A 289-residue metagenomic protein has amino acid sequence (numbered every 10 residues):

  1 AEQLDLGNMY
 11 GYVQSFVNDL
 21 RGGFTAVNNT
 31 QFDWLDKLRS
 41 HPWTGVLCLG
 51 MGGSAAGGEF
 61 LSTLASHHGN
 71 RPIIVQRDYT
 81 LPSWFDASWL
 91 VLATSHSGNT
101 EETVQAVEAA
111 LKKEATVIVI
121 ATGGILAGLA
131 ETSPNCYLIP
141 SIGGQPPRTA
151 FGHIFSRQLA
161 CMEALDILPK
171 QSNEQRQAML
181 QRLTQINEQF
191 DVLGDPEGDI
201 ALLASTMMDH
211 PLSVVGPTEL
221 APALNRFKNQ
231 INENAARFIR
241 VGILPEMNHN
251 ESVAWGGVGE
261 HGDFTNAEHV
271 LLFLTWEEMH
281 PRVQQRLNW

Functional and structural regions predicted by a protein language model:
A1-E2: Low-complexity, highly charged intrinsically disordered N-terminal segments that act as targeting/localization
L6-N8, Y12, D19, F24-L35 (+2 more regions): Active-site phosphate/pyrophosphate-binding segments
L35-I186, S205, L274-E277, Q284 (+1 more regions): Glycine-rich phosphate-binding loops that contact phosphosugars or nucleotide phosphates
G53, E219-L220, P245-E246, W276-M279: Short, glycine-/Ser/Thr-/acidic-enriched flexible segments
H67-H68, H96, H153, H210 (+4 more regions): Histidine (H) residue identity feature
V253-W289: C-terminal active-site/capping subdomain that shapes the small-molecule cofactor and substrate pocket of enzyme
